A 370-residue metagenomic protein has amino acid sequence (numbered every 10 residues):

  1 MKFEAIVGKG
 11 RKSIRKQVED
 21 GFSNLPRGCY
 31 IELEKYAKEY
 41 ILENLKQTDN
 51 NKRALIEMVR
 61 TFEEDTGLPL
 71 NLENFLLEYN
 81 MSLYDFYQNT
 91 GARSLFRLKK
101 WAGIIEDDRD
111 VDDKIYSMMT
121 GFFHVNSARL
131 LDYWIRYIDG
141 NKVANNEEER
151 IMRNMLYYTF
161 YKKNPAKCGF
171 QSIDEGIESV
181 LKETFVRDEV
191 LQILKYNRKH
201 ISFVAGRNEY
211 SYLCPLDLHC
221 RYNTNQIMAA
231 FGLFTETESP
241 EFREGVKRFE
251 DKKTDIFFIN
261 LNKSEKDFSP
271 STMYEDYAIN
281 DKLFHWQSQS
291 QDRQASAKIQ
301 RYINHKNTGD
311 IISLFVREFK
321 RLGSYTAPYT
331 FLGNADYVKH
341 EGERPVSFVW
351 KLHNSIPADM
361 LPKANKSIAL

Functional and structural regions predicted by a protein language model:
K2-L130: Long, largely alpha-helical accessory region at the distal end of helicase-like NTP-driven motors
I6, N262-S264, R317-F319, H340 (+1 more regions): Generic structural motif
T66, A128, N164-A166, L261-M273 (+2 more regions): Short, surface-exposed beta-strand/loop "edge" segments at domain boundaries and coil↔beta transitions
Y79-L83, Q88, L95-I104, D108-M118 (+1 more regions): Acidic, glycine-rich low-complexity segments with interspersed aromatic residues
F86-N197: Long, low-complexity, intrinsically disordered terminal regions
E147-I256, L261-E265: Charge-dense, extended regions
R321-L370: Compact mixed alphabeta submodule
